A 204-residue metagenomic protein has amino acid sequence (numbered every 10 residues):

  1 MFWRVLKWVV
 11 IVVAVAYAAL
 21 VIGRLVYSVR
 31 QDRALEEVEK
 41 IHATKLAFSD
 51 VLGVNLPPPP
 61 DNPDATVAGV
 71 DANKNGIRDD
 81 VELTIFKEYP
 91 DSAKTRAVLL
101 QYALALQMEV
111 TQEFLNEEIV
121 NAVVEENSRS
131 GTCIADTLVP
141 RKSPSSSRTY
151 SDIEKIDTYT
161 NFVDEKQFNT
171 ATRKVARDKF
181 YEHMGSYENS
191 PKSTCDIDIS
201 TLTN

Functional and structural regions predicted by a protein language model:
M1-K74, D80-N204: Calcium-binding acidic motifs and repeat modules
